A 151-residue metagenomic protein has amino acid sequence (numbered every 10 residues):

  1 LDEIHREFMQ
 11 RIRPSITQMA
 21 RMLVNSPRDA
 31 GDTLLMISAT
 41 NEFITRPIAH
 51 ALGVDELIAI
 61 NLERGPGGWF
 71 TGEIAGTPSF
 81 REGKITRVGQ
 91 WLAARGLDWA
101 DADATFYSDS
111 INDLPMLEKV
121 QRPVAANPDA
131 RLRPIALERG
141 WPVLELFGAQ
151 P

Functional and structural regions predicted by a protein language model:
D2-R6, Q10-P151: C-terminal cap/substrate-recognition subdomain and adjoining C-terminal extension of metal-dependent phosphatase-like
